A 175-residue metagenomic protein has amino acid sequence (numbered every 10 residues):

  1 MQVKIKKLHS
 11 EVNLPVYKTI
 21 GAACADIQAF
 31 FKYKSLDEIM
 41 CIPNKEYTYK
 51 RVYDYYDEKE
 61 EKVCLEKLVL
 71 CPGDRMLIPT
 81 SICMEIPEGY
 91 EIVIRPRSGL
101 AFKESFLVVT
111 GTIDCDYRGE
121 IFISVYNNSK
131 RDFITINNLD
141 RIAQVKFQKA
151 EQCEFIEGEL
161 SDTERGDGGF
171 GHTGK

Functional and structural regions predicted by a protein language model:
M1-K175: DUTPase catalytic domain/fold
